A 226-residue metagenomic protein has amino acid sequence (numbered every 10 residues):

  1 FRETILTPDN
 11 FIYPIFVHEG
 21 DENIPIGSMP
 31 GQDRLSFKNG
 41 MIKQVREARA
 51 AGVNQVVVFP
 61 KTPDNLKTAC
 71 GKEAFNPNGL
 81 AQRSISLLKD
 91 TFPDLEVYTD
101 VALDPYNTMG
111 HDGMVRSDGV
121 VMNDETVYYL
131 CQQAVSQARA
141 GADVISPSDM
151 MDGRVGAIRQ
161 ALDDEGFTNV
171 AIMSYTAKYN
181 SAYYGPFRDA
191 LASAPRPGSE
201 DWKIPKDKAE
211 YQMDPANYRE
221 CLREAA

Functional and structural regions predicted by a protein language model:
F1-R2: N-terminal amphipathic/basic leader segments beginning at the initiator methionine
I5-Y13, H18-A226: Alpha/beta enzyme core
